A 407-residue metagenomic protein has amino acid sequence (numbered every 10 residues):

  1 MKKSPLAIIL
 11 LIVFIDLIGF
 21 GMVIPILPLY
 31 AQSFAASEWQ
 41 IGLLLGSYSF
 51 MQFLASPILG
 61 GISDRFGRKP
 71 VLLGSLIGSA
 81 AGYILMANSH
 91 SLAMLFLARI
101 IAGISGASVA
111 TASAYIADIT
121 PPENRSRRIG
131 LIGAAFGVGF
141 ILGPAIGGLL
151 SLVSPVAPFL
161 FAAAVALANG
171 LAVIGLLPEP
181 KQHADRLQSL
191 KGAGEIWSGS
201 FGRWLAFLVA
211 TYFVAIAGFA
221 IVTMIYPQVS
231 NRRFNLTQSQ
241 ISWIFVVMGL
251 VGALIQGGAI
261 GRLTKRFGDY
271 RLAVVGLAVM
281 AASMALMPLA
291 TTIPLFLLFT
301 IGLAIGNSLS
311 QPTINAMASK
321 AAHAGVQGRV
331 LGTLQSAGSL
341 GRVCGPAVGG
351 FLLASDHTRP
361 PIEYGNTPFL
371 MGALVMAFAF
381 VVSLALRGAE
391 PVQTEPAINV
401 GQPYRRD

Functional and structural regions predicted by a protein language model:
K2-K3, P178-T211, V400-D407: Juxtamembrane intracellular "pre-TM" segments in multi-pass secondary transporters
P25-W39, M224-Q240: Short amphipathic helix-loop junctions that connect adjacent transmembrane helices in Major Facilitator Superfamily/SLC
A35, G67, N88-A93, L289-T291: Helix-breaking motifs and short loop linkers at transmembrane-helix boundaries and internal kinks in secondary membrane
F53-H90: Conserved MFS/SLC helix-loop-helix module at the cytosolic interface between two early adjacent transmembrane helices
S56-G67, I255-D269, L353: Helix-to-loop junctions at the C-terminal end of transmembrane segments in multipass secondary transporters
A98-G137: Cytoplasmic helix-loop-helix junction between adjacent transmembrane helices in 12-TM secondary transporters
S151-A164, F351-L374: A membrane-interface helix-boundary motif in multi-pass transporters
Y270-I314: C-terminal transmembrane helical hairpin of 12-TM major facilitator-type secondary transporters
